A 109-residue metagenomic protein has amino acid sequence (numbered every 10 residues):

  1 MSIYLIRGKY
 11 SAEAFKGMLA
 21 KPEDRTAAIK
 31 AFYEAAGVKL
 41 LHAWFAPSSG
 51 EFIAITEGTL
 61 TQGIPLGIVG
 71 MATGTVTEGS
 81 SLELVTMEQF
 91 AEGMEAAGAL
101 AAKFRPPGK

Functional and structural regions predicted by a protein language model:
M1-K109: A compositional/biophysical signature of low hydrophobicity enriched in polar/charged and small residues
